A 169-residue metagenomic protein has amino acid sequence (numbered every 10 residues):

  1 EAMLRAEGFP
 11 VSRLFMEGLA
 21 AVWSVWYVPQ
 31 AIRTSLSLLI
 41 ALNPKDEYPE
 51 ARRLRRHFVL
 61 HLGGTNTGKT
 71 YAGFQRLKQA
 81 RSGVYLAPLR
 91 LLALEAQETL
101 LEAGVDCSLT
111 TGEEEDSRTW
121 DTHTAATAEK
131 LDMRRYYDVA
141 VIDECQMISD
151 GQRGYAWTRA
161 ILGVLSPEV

Functional and structural regions predicted by a protein language model:
E1-I32: N-terminal accessory nucleic-acid engagement/regulatory domains that precede and modulate ATP-driven motor cores
A21-R56: N-terminal pre-Walker A segment at the start of P-loop NTPase domains
P49-H61, A80-S82, E168: Pre-Walker A (Motif I) flank of P-loop NTPase domains
L54-R55, Q79-A80, R118-W120, R134-Y137 (+1 more regions): Short loop/turn elements that form and flank the Walker-type P-loop nucleotide-binding site in RecA-like NTPase cores
T65-E102: Conserved Walker A/P-loop ATP-binding site and its immediately adjacent core in helicase/helicase-like ATPase domains
R81-Y85, T122, C145, P167-V169: Short active-site oxyanion
L94-D138: Inter-Walker segment of RecA-like/P-loop motor cores
A128-V169: SF2 helicase catalytic motif II
